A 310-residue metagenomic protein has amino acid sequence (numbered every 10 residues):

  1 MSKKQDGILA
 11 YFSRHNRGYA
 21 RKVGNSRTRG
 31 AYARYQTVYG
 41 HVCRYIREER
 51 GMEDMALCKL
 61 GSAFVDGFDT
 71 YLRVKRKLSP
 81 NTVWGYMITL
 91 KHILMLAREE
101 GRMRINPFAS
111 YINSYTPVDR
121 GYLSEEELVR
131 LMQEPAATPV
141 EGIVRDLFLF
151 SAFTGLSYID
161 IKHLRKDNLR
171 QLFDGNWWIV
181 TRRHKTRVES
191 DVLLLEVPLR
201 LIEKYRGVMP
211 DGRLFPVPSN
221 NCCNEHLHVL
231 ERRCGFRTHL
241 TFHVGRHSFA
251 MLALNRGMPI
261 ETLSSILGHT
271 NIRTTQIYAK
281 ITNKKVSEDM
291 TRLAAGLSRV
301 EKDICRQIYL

Functional and structural regions predicted by a protein language model:
K4-G40: Short, aromatic/basic-rich helix-turn unit that serves as a nucleic-acid recognition element
V38-E48, D66, V74-A109, I159: N-terminal DNA-binding recognition helix of tyrosine site-specific recombinases/integrases
P80, W84, M103, A109-Y158 (+1 more regions): Basic, Lys/Arg- and aromatic-enriched nucleic-acid-binding interface segment
Y122, R183-R187, N220, L267 (+1 more regions): Catalytic-site neighborhood detector that most strongly recognizes the C-terminal catalytic loop/helix of tyrosine
E127, H163-I202: Conserved tyrosine-mediated DNA breakage-rejoining catalytic core shared by Y-recombinases
A137-T138, G207-R213, E225-S265: Short, basic (Lys/Arg/His-rich) helix/loop patches that form interaction surfaces in the mid-to-C-terminal regions
H184-E203, M209-V229: C-terminal catalytic core of Y-nucleophile DNA break-rejoin enzymes
L293-L310: C-terminal secondary-structure termini that scaffold catalytic or DNA-interacting sites
